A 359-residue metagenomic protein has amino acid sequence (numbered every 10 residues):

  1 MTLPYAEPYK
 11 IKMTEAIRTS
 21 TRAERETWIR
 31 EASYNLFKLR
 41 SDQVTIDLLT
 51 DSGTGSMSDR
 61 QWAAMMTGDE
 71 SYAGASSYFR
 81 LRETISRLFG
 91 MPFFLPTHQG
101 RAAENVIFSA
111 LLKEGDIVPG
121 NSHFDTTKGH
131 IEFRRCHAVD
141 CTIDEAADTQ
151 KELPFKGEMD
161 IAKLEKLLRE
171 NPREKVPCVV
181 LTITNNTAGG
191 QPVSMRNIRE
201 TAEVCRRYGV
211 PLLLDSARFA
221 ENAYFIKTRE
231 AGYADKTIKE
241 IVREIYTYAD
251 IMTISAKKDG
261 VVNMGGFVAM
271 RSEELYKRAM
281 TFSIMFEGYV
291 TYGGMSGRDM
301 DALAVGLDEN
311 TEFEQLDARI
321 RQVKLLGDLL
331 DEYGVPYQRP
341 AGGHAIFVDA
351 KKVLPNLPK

Functional and structural regions predicted by a protein language model:
T2-L36, R40, V44-G55, Q61 (+3 more regions): Conserved PLP-enzyme active-site core in the AAT-like
T67: Short glycine/proline- and acidic residue-enriched helix-loop micro-motifs that form flexible lids or anion-recognition
P336-K359: Conserved PLP-binding catalytic core of the aspartate aminotransferase-like
